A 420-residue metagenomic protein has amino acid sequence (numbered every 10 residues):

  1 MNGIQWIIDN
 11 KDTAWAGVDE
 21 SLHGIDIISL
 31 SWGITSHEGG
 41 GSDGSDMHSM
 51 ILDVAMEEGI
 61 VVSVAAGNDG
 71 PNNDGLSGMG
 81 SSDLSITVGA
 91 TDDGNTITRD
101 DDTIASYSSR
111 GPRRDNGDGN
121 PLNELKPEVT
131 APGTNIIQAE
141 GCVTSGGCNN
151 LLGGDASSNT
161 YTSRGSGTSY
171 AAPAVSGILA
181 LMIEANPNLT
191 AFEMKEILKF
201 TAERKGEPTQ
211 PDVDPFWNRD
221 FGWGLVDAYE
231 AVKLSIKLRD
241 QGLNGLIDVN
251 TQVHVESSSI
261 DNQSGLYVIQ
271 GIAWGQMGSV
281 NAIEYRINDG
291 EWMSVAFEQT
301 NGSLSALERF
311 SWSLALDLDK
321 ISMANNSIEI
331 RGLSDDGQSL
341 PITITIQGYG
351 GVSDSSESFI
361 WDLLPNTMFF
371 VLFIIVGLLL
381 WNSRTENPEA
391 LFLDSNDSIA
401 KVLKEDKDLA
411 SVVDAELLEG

Functional and structural regions predicted by a protein language model:
M1-G39, G89: Subtilisin-like peptidase catalytic core
A14, G80-A180, E184: Extracellular S/T/G-rich loop segment that most often corresponds to the catalytic His/Ser-adjacent loop
V18, I25-S29, T160, E184-I260 (+1 more regions): C-terminal subdomain of the subtilisin-like protease fold in secreted/lumenal serine endopeptidases
D26-S31, D53-M56, V61-A65, I86-G89 (+6 more regions): Structural recognition of the beta-strand scaffold that forms the well-ordered cores of secreted hydrolase catalytic
N68-L84: Glycine-rich, charge-decorated loop segments at or immediately adjacent to ligand/cofactor-binding or catalytic sites
I247-F359, F370: Long, low-complexity serine/threonine/glycine- and acidic-rich segments characteristic of extracellular
F373-N387: Alpha-helical transmembrane segments
T385-G420: Cytoplasmic C-terminal tails of single-pass
